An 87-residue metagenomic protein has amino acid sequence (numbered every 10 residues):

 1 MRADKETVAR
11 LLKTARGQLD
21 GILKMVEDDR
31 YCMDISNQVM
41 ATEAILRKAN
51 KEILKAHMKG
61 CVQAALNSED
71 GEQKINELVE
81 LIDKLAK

Functional and structural regions predicted by a protein language model:
M1-K87: Solvent-exposed interaction patches of small proteins and small membrane subunits
